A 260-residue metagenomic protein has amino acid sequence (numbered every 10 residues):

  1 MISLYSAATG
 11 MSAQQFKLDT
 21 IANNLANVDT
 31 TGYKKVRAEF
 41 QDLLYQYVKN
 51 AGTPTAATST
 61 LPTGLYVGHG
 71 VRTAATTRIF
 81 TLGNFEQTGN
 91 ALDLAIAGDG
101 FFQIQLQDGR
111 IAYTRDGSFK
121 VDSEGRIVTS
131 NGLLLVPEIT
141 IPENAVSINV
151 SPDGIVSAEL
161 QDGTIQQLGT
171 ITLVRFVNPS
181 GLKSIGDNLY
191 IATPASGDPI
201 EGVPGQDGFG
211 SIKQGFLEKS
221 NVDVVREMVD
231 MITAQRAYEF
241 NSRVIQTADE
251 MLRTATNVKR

Functional and structural regions predicted by a protein language model:
M1-R260: Amphipathic alpha-helical polymerization modules
